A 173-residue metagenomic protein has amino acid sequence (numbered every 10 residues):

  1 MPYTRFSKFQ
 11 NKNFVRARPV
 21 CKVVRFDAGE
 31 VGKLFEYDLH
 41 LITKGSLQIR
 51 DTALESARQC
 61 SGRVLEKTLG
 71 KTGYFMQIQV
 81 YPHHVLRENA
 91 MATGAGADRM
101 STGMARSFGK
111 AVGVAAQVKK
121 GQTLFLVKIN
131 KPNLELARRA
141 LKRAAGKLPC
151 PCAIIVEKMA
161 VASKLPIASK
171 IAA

Functional and structural regions predicted by a protein language model:
M1-A173: Ribosome-associated RNA-binding proteins
